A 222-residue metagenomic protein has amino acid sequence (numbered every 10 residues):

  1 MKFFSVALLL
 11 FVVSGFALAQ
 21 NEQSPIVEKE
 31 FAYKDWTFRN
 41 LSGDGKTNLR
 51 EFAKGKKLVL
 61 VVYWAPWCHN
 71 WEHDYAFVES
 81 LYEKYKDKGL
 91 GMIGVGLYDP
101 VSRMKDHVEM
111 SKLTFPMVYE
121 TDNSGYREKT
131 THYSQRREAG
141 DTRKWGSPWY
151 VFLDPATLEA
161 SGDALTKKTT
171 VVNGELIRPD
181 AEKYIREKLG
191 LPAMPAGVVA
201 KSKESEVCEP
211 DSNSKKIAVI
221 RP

Functional and structural regions predicted by a protein language model:
S5-G15: Bacterial N-terminal signal peptides
Q20-F38, L176-P222: Non-globular targeting/processing and membrane-anchoring segments
D35-V59: A short beta-strand-turn-helix
L60-V61, M92, Y150: Hydrophobic beta-strand anchors of alpha/beta hydrolase catalytic cores
Y63-S80: Conserved redox-active cysteine motifs that mediate thiol-disulfide chemistry, especially di-cysteine Cys-X(1-2)-Cys
D74-F77, P100, M104, I177 (+1 more regions): Stable alpha-helical elements in mature extracytoplasmic
E83-T130: Conserved segment of the thioredoxin-like fold in thiol-based oxidoreductases
S111-L113, D122-Y184: Thiol/disulfide oxidoreductase modules built on the thioredoxin-like
